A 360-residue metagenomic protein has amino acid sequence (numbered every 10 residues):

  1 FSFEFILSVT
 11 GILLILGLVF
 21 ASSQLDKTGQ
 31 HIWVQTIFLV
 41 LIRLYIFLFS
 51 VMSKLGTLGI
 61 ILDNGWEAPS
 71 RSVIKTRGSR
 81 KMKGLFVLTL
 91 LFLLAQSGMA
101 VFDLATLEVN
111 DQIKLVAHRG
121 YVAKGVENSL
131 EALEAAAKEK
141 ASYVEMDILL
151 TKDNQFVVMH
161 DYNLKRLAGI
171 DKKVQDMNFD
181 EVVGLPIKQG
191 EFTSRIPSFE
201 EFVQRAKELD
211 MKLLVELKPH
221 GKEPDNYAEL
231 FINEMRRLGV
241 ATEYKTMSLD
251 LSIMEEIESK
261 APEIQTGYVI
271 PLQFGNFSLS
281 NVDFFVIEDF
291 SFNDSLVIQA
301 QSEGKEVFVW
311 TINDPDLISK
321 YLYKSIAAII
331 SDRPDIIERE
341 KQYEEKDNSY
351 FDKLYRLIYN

Functional and structural regions predicted by a protein language model:
F3-G98: Juxtamembrane transition segments at transmembrane-helix termini in multipass membrane proteins
A68-K124, I170, D180-S194, K353 (+1 more regions): Long, acidic (Asp/Glu-rich), low-complexity accessory segments flanking structured domains
D103-K152: Membrane-interface segments at or immediately adjacent to transmembrane helices that form the boundary between
Q112-V116, Y143, K212-L214, E243-T246 (+4 more regions): Structural preference for beta-strand elements that scaffold enzyme active sites
H118, A136, D147, V182 (+8 more regions): Conserved, mostly hydrophobic/aromatic
G125-A135, F199-F202, N226-A228, Y268-S278 (+1 more regions): Short, acidic/polar
H160-Q265, I287, Q301-E303, L357-Y359: Metal-dependent phosphodiesterase/phospholipase catalytic core, i.e., the His/Asp/Glu-rich active-site region
G267-N360: C-terminal active-site rim and adjoining tail of enzyme catalytic domains
